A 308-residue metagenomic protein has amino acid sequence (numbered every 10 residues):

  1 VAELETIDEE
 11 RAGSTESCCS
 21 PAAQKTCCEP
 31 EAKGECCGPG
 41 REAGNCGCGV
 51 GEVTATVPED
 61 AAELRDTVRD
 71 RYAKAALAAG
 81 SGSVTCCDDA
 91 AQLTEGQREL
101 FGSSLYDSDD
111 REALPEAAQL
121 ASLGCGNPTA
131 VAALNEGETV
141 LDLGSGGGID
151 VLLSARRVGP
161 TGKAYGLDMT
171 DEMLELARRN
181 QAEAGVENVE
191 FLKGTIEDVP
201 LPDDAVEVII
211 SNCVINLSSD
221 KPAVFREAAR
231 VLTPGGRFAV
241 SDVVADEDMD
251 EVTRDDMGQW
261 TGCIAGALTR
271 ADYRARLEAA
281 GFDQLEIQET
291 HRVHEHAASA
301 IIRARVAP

Functional and structural regions predicted by a protein language model:
N45-S103: N-terminal auxiliary segments of SAM/dcSAM-dependent transferases
D88, Q92-T139, D150-R157: Conserved alpha-helix/loop element of class I SAM-dependent methyltransferases that forms part of the SAM/SAH-binding
C125-P128, N135-D198, A223: Class I SAM-dependent methyltransferase SAM/SAH-binding core
E207-D220: A short SAM/SAH-binding and catalytic strip from SAM-dependent methyltransferases
P222-R237: A short glycine-rich, Lys/Arg-flanked "PGG" loop and its adjoining helix->strand segment in the class I
A245-I264: Short, glycine-/aromatic-enriched active-site segment of Class I SAM-dependent methyltransferases
A265-A280: Short alpha-helix
A280-P308: Core SAM-dependent methyltransferase catalytic element
